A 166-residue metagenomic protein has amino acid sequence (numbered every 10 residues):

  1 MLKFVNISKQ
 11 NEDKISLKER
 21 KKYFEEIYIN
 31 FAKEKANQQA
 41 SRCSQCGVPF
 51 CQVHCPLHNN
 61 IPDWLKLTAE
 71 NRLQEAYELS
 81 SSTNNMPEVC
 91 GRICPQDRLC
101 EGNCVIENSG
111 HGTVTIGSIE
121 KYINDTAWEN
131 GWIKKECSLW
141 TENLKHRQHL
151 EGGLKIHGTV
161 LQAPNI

Functional and structural regions predicted by a protein language model:
M1-K145: Ferredoxin-type iron-sulfur electron-transfer modules and their immediate structural context
E142-I166: N-terminal Rossmann-like FAD-binding beta1-loop-alpha1 element of flavoenzymes
